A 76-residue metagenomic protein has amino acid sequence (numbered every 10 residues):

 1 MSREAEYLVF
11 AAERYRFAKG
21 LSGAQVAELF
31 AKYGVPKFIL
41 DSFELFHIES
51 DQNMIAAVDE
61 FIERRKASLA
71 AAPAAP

Functional and structural regions predicted by a protein language model:
M1-S2, A71: Eukaryotic endosomal/vacuolar membrane-trafficking regulators centered on PX-domain-mediated PI3P pathways
S2-Q25: N-terminal acidic leader/helix
K19-S22, K37, R65, L69: Amphipathic alpha-helical interaction segments
L29-Y33, F61: Short acidic/histidine-centered micro-motifs embedded in hydrophobic/aromatic stretches that mark compact functional
K32-K37, I48-E49: A short structural micro-motif
L40: Basic, alpha-helical nucleic-acid-binding regions used in initiation and control of genome expression
F43-P76: Long, compositionally biased
